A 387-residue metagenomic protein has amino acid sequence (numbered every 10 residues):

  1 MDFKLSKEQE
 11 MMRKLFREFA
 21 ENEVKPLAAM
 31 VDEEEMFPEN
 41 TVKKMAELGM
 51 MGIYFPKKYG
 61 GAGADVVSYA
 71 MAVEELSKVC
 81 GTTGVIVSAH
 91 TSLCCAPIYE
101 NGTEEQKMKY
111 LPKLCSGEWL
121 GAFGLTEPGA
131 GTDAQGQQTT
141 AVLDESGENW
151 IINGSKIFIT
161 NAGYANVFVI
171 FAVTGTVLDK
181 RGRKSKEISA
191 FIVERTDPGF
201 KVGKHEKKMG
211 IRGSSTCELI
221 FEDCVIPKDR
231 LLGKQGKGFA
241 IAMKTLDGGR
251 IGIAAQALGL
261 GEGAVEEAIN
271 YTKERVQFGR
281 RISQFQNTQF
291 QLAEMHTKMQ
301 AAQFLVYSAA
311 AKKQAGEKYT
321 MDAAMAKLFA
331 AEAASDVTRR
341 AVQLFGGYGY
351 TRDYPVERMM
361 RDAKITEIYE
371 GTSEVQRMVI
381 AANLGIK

Functional and structural regions predicted by a protein language model:
M1-A89, N101-Q106, K113-E118, G131-A134 (+4 more regions): Alpha-helical interface subdomain recognition
G49, V73-S77, A172, V193-P198 (+1 more regions): Short Ser/Thr-interspersed hydrophobic loop/turn segments at strand-loop and sheet-helix junctions that line or gate
C95-N101, F123, Q135: Flexible, glycine-rich active-site loops centered on histidine and acidic residues that chelate a metal or position
Y99-G102, V142, I170-T174, I192-R195 (+3 more regions): Short beta-strand-to-turn element immediately C-terminal to the catalytic PLP-Schiff-base lysine in fold type I
G117-L125, F171: A short, Trp-centered hydrophobic/proline-enriched beta-strand micro-motif
G129-T132, F158-N161, R181-R183, K208-S215: Short Gly/Pro-enriched turn/cap motifs at secondary-structure boundaries
G136-Q138, P198-V225: Flexible, small-/acidic-enriched active-site or ligand-binding loops
E148-V202: A short core secondary-structure module
